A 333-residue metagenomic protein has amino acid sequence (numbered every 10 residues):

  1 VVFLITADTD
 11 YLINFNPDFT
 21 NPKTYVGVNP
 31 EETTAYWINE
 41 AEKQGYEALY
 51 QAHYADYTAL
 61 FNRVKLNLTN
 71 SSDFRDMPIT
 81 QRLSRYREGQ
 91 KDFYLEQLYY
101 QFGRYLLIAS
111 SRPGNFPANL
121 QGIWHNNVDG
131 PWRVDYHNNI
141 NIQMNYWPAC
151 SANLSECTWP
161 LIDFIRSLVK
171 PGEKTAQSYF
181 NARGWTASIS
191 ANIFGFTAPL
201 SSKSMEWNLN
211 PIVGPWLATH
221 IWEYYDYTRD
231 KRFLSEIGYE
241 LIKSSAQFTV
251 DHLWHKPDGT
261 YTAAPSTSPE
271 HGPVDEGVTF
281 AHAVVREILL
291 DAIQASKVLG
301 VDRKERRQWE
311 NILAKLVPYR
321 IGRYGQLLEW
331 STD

Functional and structural regions predicted by a protein language model:
V1-Y136, S155-T175: Acidic/polar, glycine-enriched structural segments that form the non-catalytic walls/loops of the carbohydrate-binding
I13, T20, V26-T34, N119-Y136 (+2 more regions): The feature captures the catalytic groove of carbohydrate-active enzymes
D56, L98-A109, F164-S167, P171 (+4 more regions): Alpha-helical scaffold segments in carbohydrate-active enzymes
R87, N153-E156, P160-W216, Y225-D226 (+1 more regions): Active-site lining segments of carbohydrate-active enzymes
G89, E96, I108-A109, N145 (+3 more regions): Alpha-helix C-terminal capping/termination sites
G89-E96, Y100, N138, I142 (+7 more regions): Solvent-exposed, acidic/flexible segments
L95, V134-E156, L168, K174 (+1 more regions): Extended ligand-binding clefts on enzyme/binding-domain cores
G103, N145, L217: Conserved hydrophobic/aromatic pocket- or pore-lining residues that grip, position, or stack substrates in active sites
